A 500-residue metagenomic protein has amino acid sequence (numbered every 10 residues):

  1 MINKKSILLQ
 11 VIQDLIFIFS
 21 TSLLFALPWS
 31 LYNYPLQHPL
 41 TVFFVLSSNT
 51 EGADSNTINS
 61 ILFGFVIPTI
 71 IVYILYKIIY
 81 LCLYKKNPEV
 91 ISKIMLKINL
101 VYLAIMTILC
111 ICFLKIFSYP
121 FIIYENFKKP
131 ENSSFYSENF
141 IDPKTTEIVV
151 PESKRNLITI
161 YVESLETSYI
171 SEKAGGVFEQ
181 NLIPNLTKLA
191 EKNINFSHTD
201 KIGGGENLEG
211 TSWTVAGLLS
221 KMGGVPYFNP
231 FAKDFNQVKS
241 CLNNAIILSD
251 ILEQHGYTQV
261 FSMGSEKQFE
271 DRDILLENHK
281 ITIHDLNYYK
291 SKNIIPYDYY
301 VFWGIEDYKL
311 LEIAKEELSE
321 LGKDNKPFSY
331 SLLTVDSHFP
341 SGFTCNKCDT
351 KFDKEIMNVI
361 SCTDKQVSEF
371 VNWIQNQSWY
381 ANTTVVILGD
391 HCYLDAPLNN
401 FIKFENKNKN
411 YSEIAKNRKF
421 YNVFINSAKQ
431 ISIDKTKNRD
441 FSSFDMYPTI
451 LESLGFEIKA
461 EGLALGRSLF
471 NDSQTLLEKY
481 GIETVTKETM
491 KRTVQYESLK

Functional and structural regions predicted by a protein language model:
M1-K128: Transmembrane and membrane-interface helices of multi-pass, inner-membrane envelope-modifying transferases
I7, D14-F19, L24, Y32 (+17 more regions): Residue-level detector of solvent-exposed, low-hydrophobicity positions
F127-T146: Short extracytoplasmic/periplasmic juxtamembrane "stem" segments immediately C-terminal to an N-terminal membrane anchor
P143-R155, T159-K500: Solvent-exposed soluble domains appended to multi-pass membrane proteins
